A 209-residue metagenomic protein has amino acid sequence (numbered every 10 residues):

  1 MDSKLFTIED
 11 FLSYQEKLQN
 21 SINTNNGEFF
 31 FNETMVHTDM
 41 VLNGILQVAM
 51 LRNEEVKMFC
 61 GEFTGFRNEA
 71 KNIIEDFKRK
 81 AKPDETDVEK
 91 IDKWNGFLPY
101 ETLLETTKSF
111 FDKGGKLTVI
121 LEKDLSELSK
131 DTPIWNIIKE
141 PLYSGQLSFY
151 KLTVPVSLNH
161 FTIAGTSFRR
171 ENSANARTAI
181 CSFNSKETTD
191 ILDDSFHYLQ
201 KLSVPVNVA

Functional and structural regions predicted by a protein language model:
M1-A209: PLD/PLD-like phosphodiesterase catalytic module centered on the HKD motif
